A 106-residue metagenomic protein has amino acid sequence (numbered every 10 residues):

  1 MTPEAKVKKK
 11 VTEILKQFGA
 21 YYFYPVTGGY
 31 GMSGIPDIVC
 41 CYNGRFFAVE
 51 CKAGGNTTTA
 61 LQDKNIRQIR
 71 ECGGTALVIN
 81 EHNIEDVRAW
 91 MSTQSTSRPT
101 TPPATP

Functional and structural regions predicted by a protein language model:
M1-P106: Catalytic phosphate/metal-binding cores of nucleic-acid and nucleotide-processing enzymes, i.e., regions that mediate
